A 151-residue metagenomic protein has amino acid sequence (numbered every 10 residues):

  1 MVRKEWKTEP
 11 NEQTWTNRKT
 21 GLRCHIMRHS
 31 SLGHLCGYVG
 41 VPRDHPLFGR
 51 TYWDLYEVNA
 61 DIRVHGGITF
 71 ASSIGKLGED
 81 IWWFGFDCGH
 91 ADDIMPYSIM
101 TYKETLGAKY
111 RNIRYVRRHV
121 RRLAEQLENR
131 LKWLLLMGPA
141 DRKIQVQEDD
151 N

Functional and structural regions predicted by a protein language model:
M1-Y52: N-terminal low-complexity, intrinsically disordered segments
R3-E5, N11-R18, G49-D150: Polybasic, proline/glycine-rich intrinsically disordered low-complexity segments
